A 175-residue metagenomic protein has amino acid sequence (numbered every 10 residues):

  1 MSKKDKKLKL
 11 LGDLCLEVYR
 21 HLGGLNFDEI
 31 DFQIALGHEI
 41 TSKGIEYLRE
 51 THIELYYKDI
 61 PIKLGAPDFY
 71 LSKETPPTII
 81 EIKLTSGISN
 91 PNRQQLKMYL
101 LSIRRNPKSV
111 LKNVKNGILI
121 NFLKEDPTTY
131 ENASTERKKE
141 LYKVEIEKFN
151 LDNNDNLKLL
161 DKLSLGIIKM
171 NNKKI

Functional and structural regions predicted by a protein language model:
M1-N26: Interdomain/boundary linker segments immediately adjacent to catalytic/signaling cores
M1-S2, K173-I175: Short, Lys/Arg-enriched, disordered terminal segments
L10-D13, A35, M98: Long, highly charged amphipathic alpha-helices
V18-T75, P127-E145, F149-L151, N156 (+2 more regions): Active-site metal-binding core of divalent-cation-utilizing nuclease and nuclease-like domains
I45, P77, K112-K115: A structural micro-motif
K58, I62-L101: Mid-chain, well-packed structural core segment of small domains
K83-K174: Nucleic-acid nuclease catalytic cores
